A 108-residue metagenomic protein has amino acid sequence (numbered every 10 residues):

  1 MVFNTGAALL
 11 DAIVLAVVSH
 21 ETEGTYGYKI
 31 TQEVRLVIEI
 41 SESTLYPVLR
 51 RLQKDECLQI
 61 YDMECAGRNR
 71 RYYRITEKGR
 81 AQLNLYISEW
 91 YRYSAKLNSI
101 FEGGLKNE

Functional and structural regions predicted by a protein language model:
V2-T44: N-terminal helix-turn-helix DNA-binding core of bacterial DNA-binding proteins
Y46-R51: Short, hydrophobic-biased segments on the C-terminal half of alpha helices that form "recognition helices"
D55-N69, R74: Beta-hairpin "wing" of winged helix-turn-helix
N84-E108: Amphipathic alpha-helical dimerization/coiled-coil segments that flank or bridge DNA-binding/regulatory modules
